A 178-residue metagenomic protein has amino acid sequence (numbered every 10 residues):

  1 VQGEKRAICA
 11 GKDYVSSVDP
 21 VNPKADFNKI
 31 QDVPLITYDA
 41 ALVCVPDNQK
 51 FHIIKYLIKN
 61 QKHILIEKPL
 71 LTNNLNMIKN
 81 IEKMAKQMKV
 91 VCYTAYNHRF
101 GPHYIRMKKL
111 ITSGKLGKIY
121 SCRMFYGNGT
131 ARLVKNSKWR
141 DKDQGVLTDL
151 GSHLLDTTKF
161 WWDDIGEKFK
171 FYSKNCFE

Functional and structural regions predicted by a protein language model:
V1-A25: N-terminal Rossmann-like dinucleotide-binding module
V1-R6, L42-C44, K50, F125-N128: Short, conserved structural micro-motifs that define repeat-unit consensus positions and nucleotide-binding loops
R6, I53, L154-T157: Hydrophobic alpha-helical segments typical of transmembrane helices and their membrane-interface/capping positions
Y14, Y38-A41, L116-I119: Local beta-strand N-terminus motif with an aromatic residue
K24-Y38: Short acidic low-complexity segments
A40, P46-D47, F51-R99: Beta-strand-loop-alpha-helix segment that lines the small-molecule cofactor/substrate pocket of alpha/beta enzymes
H98-Y172, F177: Predominantly a Rossmann-like dinucleotide-binding segment in NAD(P)-dependent oxidoreductases
